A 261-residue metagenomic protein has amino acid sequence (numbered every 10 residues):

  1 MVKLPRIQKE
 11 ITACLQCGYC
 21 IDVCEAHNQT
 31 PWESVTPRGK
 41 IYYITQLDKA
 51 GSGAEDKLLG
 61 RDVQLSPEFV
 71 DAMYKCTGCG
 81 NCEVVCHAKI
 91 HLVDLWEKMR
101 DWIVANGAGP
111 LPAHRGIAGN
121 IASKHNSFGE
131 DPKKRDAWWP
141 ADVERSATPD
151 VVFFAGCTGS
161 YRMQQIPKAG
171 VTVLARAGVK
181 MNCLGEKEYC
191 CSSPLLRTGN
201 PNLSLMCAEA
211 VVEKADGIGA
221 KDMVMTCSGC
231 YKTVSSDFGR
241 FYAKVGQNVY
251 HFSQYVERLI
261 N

Functional and structural regions predicted by a protein language model:
M1-S34, K40, Q46: Long terminal accessory regions outside catalytic cores
V2-Q8, I41, T45-Y242, R258-L259: Iron-sulfur-cluster electron-transfer modules
L15-C17, S123-S127, L195, N248-H251: N-terminal start-of-chain detector that recognizes signal peptides and the immediate post-cleavage beginning
W32, G109, K244-Q247: A general boundary/transition motif marking the beginning of the first structured unit of a protein
A243-N261: Short, flexible loop segments at boundaries between secondary-structure elements
